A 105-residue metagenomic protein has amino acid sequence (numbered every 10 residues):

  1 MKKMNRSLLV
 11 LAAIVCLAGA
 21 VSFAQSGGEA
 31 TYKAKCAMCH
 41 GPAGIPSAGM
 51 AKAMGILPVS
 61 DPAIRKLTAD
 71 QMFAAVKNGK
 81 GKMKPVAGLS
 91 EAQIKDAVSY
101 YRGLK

Functional and structural regions predicted by a protein language model:
K2-L11: Bacterial N-terminal signal peptides that target proteins for export
M4, G28, P85-G88: Short amphipathic alpha-helical segments at helix boundaries and their inter-helical linkers
N5, A18, S22, M83: Extracytoplasmic c-type cytochrome modules immediately beyond a signal peptide or single-pass transmembrane anchor
V10, L17, K52-M54: Short, solvent-exposed coil/turn segments
V15-T31, S47: Electrostatic cytochrome c docking/interface patches
E29-G55, N78-K82, G103-K105: Periplasmic/extracellular electron-transfer cofactor-ligation site, primarily the c-type cytochrome heme-c attachment
A53-K105: Extracytoplasmic electron-transfer domains, predominantly the class I c-type cytochrome c fold
